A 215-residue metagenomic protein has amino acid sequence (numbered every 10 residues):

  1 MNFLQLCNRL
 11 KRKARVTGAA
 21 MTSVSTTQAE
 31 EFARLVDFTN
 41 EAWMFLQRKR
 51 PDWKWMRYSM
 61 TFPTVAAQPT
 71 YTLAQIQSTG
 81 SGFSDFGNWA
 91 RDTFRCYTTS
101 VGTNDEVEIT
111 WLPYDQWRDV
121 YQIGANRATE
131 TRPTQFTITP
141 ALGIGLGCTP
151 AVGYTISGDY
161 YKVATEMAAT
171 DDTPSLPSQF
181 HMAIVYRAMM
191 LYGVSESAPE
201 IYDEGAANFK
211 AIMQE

Functional and structural regions predicted by a protein language model:
M1-E215: Glycine-enriched, solvent-exposed interface loops adjoining structured elements
